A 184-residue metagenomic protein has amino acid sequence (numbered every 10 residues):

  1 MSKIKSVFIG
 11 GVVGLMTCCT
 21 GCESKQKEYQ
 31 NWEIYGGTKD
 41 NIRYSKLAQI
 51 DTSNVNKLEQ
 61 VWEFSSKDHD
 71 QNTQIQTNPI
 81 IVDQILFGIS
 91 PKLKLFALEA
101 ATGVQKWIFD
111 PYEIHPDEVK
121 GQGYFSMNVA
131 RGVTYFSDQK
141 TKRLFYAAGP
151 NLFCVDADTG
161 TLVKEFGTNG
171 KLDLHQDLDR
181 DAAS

Functional and structural regions predicted by a protein language model:
M1-G11: Bacterial N-terminal signal peptides that target proteins for export
C18-G21: C-terminal motif of bacterial Sec signal peptides marking the signal peptidase cleavage site
K25-V61: Blade/loop signatures of beta-propeller domains
Y29-G36, N72-K92, G123-N151, A183-S184: Repeat-blade elements of multi-bladed beta-propeller folds
F64-N78, I108-S137, T168-S184: Extracytoplasmic beta-rich repeat domains
A100-T102, A157-T159, G167: Short loop/turn segments that connect beta-strands within beta-propeller blades
